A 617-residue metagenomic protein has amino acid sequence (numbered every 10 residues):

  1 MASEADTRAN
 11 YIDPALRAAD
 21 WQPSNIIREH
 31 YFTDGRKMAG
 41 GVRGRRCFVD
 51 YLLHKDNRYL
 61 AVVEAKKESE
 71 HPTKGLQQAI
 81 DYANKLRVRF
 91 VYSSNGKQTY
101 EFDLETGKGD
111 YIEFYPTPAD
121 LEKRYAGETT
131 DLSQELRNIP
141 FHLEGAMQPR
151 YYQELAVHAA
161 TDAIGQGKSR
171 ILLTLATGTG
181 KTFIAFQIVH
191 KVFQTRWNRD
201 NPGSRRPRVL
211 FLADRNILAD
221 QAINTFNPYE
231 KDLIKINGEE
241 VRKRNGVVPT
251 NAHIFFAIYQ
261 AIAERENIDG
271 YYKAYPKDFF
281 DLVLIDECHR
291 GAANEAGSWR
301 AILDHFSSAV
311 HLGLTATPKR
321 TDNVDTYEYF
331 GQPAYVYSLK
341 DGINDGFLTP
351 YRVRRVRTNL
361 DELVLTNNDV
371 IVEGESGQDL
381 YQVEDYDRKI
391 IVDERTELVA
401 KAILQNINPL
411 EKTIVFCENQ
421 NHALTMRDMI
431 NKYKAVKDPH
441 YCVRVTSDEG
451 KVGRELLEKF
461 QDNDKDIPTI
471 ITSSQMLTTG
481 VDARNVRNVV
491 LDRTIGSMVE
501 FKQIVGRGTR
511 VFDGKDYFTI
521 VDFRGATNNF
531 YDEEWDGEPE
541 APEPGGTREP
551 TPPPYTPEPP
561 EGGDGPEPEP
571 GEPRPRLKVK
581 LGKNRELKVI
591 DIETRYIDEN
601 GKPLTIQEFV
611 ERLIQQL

Functional and structural regions predicted by a protein language model:
M1-A61, A65-R208, A213, I217 (+9 more regions): ATP-dependent helicase/translocase motor core
P23-I27, R208, E230-R244, K434-K451: Conserved RecA-like helicase motor-core motifs
S69, A261, C442-E549: Conserved RecA-like P-loop NTPase helicase motor core
L143-A146, A159, E384-L398, A402 (+1 more regions): Long, largely alpha-helical accessory region at the distal end of helicase-like NTP-driven motors
A222, R265-I268, C288-W299, V481-R484: Conserved ATPase-coupling elements of RecA-like P-loop NTPase cores
H253, Q382-T472: Conserved C-terminal RecA-like helicase domain
K273-G313: SF2 helicase catalytic motif II
V324-E411, R427: Interdomain helical connector at the RecA1-RecA2 junction of SF1/SF2 helicase-like NTPases
